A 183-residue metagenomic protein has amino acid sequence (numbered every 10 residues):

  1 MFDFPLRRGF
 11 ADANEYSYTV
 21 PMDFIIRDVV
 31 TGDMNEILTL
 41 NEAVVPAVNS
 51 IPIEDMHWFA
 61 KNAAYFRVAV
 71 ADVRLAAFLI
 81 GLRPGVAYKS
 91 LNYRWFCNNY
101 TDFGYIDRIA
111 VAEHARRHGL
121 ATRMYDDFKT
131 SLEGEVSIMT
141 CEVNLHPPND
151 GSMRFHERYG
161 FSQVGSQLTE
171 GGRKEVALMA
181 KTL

Functional and structural regions predicted by a protein language model:
F24-I37: A short beta-loop-alpha structural element at the N-terminal edge of CoA-dependent acyl/N-acetyltransferase catalytic
P46-D72: Active-site rim helix/loop that mediates acceptor-substrate recognition in acyltransferases
F59-V68, A77, L82-V86, Y105: A short helix-loop-beta-strand connector motif used in the catalytic cores of GNAT acetyltransferases and, in some
I80-R108: Conserved acyl-donor/pantetheine-binding loop and adjacent beta-alpha core of acyl/acetyltransferases and related
D107-R116, N144-H146: A short, internal acetyl-CoA/4′-phosphopantetheine-binding micro-motif in the GNAT/acyltransferase core
V111, R117-T130, R158: Conserved acetyl-CoA-binding loop-helix of GNAT-fold acetyltransferases
L132-L145: Conserved GNAT acetyl-CoA-binding A-motif
E142-N144, E157-E175: Conserved catalytic-core motifs of GNAT/GCN5-like acyltransferases
